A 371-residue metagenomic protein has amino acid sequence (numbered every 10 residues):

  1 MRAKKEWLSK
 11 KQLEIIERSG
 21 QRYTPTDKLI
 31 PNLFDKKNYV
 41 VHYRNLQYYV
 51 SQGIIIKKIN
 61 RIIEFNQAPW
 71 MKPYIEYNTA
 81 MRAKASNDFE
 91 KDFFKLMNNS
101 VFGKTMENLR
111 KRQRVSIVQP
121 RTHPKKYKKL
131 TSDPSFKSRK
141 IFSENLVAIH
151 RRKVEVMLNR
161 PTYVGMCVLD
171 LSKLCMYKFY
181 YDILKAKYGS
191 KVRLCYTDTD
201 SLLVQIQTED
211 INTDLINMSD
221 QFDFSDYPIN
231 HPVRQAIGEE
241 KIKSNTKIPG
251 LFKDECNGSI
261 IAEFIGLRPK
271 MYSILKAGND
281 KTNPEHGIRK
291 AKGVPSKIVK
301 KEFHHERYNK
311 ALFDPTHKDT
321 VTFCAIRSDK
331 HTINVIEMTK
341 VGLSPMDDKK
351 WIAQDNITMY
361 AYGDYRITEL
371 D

Functional and structural regions predicted by a protein language model:
M1-D371: Conserved acidic
